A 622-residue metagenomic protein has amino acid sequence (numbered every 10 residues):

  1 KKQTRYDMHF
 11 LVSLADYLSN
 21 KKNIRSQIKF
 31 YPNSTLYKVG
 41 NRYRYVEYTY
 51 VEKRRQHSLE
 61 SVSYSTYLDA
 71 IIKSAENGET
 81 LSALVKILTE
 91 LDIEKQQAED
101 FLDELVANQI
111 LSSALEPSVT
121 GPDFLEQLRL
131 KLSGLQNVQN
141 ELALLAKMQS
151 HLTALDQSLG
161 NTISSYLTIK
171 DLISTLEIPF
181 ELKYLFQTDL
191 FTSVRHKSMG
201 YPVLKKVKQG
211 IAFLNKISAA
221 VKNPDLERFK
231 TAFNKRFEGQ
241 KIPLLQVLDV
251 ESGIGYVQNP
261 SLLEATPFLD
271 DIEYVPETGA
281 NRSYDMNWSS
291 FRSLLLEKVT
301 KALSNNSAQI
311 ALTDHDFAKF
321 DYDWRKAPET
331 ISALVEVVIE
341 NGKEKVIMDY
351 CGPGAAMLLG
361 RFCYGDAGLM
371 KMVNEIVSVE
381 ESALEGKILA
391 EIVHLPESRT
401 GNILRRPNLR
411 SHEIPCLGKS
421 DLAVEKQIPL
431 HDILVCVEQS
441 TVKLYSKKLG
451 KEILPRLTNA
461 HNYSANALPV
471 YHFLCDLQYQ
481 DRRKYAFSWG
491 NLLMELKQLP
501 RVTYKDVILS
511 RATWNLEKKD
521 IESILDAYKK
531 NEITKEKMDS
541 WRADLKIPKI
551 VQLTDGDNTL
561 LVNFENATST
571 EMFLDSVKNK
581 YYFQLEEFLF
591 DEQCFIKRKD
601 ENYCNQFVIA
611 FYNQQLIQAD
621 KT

Functional and structural regions predicted by a protein language model:
K1-A75, L167, D171-F186: Acidic, low-complexity/disordered tracts enriched in E/D and polar residues
K1-T4, Q97-G401, T441-K447, W541-T622: Type-3 copper protein
F10-K21, S398-L422: Short, basic/low-complexity N-terminal boundary segments at the transition from targeting/disordered tails
K38, V337-I339, V435-Q439: Generic beta-strand structural signal
Y67-L68, G78-T80, Y479: E2/UBC-UEV (E2-variant) core
N77-T89: Short acidic, hydrophobic short linear motifs in intrinsically disordered regions
L91-Q97: Short, basic interhelical loop/turn and adjoining N-cap of the next helix at nucleic-acid- or acidic-partner-contacting
P407-K419, A423-K426, H431-T622: Long C-terminal appendages of very large multidomain proteins
